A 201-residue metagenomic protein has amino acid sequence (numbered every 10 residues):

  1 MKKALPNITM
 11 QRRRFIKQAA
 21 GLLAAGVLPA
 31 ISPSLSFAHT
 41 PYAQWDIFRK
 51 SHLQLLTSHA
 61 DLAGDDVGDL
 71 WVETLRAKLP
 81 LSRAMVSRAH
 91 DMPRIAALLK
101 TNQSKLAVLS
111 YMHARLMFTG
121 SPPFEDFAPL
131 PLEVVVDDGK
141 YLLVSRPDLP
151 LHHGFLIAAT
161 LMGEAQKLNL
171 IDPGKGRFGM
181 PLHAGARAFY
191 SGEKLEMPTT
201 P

Functional and structural regions predicted by a protein language model:
M1-R14, G21-A30: N-terminal secretory signal peptides
F37-Q54, S191-G192, E196-T200: Immediate post-signal peptide segment of exported/extracytoplasmic ligand-binding proteins
K50-D61, A84-S87: Short, well-ordered beta-strand elements
T57, V135-H153: A bilobed periplasmic-binding-protein/Venus flytrap-type ligand-binding module shared by bacterial periplasmic
G64-P80: Short, polar/charged alpha-helical segment
P80-A97: Short helix-initiation/N-cap motifs at beta->coil->alpha
K100, S104-D126: A ligand-binding cleft/hinge motif common to bilobed small-molecule-binding domains
A165-P201: An extracytoplasmic/periplasmic, membrane-proximal ligand-sensing/linker region
